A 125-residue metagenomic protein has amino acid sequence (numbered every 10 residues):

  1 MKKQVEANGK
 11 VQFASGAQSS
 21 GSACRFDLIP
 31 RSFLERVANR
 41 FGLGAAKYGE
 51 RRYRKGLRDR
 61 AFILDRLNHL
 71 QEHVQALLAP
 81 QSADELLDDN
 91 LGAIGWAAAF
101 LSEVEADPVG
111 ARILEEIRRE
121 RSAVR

Functional and structural regions predicted by a protein language model:
M1-R125: Intrinsically disordered, low-complexity regulatory regions that flank transcription factor DNA-binding cores
